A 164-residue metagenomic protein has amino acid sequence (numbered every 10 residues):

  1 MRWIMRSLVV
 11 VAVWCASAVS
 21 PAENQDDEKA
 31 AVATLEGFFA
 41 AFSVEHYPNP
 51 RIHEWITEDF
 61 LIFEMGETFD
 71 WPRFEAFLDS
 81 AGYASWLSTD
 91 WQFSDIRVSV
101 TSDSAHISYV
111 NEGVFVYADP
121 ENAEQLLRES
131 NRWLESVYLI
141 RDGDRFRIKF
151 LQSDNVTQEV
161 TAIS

Functional and structural regions predicted by a protein language model:
M1-L8: Bacterial N-terminal signal peptides that target proteins for export
L8-A12, A16-E58, I163-S164: Short, low-complexity N-terminal intrinsically disordered segments enriched in polar/charged residues
A31, L87-T89, F146: Proline-centered linker/hinge motifs at extracellular inter-domain junctions
P48-T101, L127: A solvent-exposed, acidic/Ser-Thr-rich amphipathic alpha-helical stretch
I56, N111-G113, Q152-N155: Short beta-strand segments enriched in hydrophobic/aromatic residues within well-folded beta-rich domains
F63, S108-V110, K149: Beta-strand residues in well-ordered beta-sheet regions across diverse protein folds
D103-D119: A short hydrophobic beta-strand element
H106, E124-Q125, E129-I163: Short beta-strand edge/turn micro-motifs at domain boundaries
